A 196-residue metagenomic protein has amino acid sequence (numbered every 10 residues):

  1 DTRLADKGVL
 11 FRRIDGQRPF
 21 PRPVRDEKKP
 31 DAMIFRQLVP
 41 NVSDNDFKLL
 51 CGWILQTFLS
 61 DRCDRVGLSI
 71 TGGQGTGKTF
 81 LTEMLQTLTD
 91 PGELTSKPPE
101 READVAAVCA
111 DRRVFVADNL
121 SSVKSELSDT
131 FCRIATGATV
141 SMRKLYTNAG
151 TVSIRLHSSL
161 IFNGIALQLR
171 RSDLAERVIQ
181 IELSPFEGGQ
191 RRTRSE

Functional and structural regions predicted by a protein language model:
R3-D111: P-loop NTPase catalytic core of nucleic-acid-dependent motor ATPases
D46, L50, L81, V123-L127 (+3 more regions): Helical mechanochemical/support elements of P-loop NTPase systems and associated helical scaffolds
I54, T79, L85, V116-D118 (+3 more regions): Conserved RecA-like P-loop NTPase ATPase core
R65, G92, D111-R113, A138 (+2 more regions): Short glycine-/polar-rich loops that comprise or flank the Walker A/P-loop and associated switch/sensor motifs
Q86, D90, S128-V152, L183: Conserved catalytic/switch belt of AAA+ P-loop NTPases
V105-A110, K144-F162: AAA+/SF3 P-loop NTPase mechanochemical coupling elements
V114-A135, A166-E176: Conserved AAA+/SF3 P-loop NTPase catalytic/coupling segment centered on the Walker-B
S153-S158, L167, S172-E196: Phosphate-sensing "switch" segment of ASCE/P-loop ATPases
